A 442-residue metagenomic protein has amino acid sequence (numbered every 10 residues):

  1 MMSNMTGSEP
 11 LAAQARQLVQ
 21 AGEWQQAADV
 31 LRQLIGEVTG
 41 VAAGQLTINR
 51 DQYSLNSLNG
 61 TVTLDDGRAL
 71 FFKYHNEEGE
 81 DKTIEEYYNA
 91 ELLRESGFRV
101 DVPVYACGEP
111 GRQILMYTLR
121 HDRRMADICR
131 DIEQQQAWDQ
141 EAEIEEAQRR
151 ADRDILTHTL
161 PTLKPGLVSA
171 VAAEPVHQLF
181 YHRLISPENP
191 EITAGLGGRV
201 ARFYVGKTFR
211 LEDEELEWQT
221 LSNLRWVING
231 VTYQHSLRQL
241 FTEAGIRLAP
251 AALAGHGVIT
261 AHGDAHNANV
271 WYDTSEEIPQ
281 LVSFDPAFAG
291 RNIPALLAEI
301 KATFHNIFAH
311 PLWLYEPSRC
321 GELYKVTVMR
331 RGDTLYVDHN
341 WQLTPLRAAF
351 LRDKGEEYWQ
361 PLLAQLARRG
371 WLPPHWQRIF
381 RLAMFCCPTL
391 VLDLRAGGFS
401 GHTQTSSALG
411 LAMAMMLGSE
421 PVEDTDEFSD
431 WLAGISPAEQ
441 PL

Functional and structural regions predicted by a protein language model:
E23, G36-D65: ATP-binding glycine-rich phosphate-binding loop
N56-I84: ATP-binding glycine-rich loop module of kinase domains
K73-R112, D139-A151: A conserved alpha-helical element in kinase catalytic cores
L93, L281, A289, I293-L366 (+1 more regions): Active-site activation/catalytic loop segments of kinase-like enzymes and analogous catalytic loops in related
L115-R123: Short pocket-lining segment of the protein kinase catalytic domain that shapes the ATP-binding cleft
I128-H262, D273-P279: ATP-dependent phospho-/nucleotidyl transfer catalytic cores
D264, N269: Conserved catalytic-loop position in the HRD/HxD motif
T344-L442: ATP/Mg2+ or Mg2+-diphosphate-binding catalytic cores that bind nucleotide phosphates or diphosphates via glycine-rich
